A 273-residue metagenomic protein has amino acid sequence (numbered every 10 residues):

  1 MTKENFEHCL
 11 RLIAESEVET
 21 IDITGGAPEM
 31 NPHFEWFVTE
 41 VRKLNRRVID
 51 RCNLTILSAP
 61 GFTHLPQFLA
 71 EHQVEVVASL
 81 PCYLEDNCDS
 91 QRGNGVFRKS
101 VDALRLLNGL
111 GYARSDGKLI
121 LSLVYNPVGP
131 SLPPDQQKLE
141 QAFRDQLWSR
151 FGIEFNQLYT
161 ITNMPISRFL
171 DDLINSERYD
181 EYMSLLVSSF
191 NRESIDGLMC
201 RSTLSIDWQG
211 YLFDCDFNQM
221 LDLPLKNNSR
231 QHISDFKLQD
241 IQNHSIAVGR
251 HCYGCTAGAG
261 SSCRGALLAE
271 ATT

Functional and structural regions predicted by a protein language model:
M1-C9, L268-T273: Short cysteine/histidine-rich metal-coordination sites, predominantly Zn2+-binding motifs
M1-T2, S16-N31, R42-F62, P66-L106 (+1 more regions): Core AdoMet radical
E7-G26, D240-C252: Short Fe-S-cluster ligation motifs
L12, W36-L44, F68-H72, A103-L106 (+3 more regions): Alpha-helical structural signal in soluble globular domains
E17, H72-Q73, G117-I120, E154 (+1 more regions): Short loop/turn motifs at secondary-structure junctions
L84-C200: Radical SAM enzyme [4Fe-4S]-AdoMet core and its adjacent flexible, acidic and glycine-rich loops/tails across
I206-D207: Short, acidic, Ser/Thr-enriched surface-loop or helix-capping motifs
Y211-T273: Flexible mid-to-C-terminal extensions adjoining Fe-S/redox cofactors in radical SAM and related proteins
